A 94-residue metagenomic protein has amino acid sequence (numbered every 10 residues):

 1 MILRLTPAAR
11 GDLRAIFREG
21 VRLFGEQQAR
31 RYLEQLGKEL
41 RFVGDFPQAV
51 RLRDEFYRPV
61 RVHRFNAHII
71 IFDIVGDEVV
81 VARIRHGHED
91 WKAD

Functional and structural regions predicted by a protein language model:
M1-R31: Arg/Lys-rich, positively charged N-terminal/basic patches that mediate binding to nucleic acids
E34: Amphipathic alpha-helical segments that line or abut small-molecule/effector binding pockets and mediate allosteric
G44-D45: Short proline/glycine- and basic residue-enriched helix-capping loop/turn segments at helix->loop/beta transitions
Q48-D77: Basic/aromatic recognition patch in beta-strand/loop cores that engages polyanionic ligands
A67-D94: Enriched for short, Lys/Arg-rich terminal
